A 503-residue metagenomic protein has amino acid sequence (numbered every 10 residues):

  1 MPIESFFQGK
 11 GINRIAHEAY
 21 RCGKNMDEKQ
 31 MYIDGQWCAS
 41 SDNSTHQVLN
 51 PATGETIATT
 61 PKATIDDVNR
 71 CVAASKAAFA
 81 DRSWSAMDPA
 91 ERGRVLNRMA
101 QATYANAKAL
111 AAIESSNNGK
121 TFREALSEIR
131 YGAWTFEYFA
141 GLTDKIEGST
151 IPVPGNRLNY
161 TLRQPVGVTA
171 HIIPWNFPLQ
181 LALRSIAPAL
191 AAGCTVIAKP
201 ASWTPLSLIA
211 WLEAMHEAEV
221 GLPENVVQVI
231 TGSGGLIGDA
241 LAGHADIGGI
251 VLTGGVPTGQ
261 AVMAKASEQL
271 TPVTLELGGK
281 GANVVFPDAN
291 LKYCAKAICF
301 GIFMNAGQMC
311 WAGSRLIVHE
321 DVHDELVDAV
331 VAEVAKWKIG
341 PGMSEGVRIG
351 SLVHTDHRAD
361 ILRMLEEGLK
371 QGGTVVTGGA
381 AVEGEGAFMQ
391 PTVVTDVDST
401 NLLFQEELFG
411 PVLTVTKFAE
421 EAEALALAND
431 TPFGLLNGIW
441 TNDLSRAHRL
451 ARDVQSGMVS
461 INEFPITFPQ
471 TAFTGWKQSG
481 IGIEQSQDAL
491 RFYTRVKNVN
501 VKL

Functional and structural regions predicted by a protein language model:
S5-F7, R14-A52, A78: Hydrophobic face of amphipathic alpha-helices that form TPR/SEL1-like repeat modules and related alpha-solenoid
A39-S41, T45-H46, K62-D66, A289: A short acidic/small-residue loop/turn micro-motif
T53-I57, I247, K338-I339, L365 (+3 more regions): Conserved C-terminal structural/oligomerization subdomain of aldehyde/semialdehyde dehydrogenase
G54, R92, E114, F136 (+9 more regions): Residue-level signal for inorganic ion chemistry
T56-A63, A80-W84, H171, N283-F286 (+5 more regions): Short, well-ordered beta-strand elements within core beta-sheets of diverse protein domains
I57-I146: Glycine-rich loop-to-alpha-helix module at the N-terminal edge of alpha/beta enzyme cores
G148-Y293, F418: Rossmann-like NAD(P) dinucleotide-binding subdomain of oxidoreductase/dehydrogenase enzymes
A218, G249, P257-D398, I461: ALDH superfamily catalytic-core signature
